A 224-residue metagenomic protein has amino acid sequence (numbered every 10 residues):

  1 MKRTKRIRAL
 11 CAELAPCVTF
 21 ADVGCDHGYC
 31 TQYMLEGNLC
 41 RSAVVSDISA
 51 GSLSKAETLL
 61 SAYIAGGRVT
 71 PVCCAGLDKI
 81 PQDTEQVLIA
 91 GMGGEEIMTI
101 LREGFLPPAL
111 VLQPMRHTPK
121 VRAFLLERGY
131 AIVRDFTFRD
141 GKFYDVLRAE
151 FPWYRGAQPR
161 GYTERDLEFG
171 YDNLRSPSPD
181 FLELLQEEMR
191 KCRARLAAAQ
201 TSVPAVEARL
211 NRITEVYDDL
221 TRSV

Functional and structural regions predicted by a protein language model:
K2-C17: Conserved alpha-helix/loop element of class I SAM-dependent methyltransferases that forms part of the SAM/SAH-binding
C17-D26: Conserved class I S-adenosyl-L-methionine
G28, Q32: Glycine-rich SAM-binding Motif I of class I
E36-S42: Conserved S-adenosyl-L-methionine
S49-A50: Conserved SAM/SAH-binding beta-strand->alpha-helix loop
S54-Q82: S-adenosyl-L-methionine
R102-E150: C-terminal substrate-binding/active-site "lid" region of AdoMet-derived donor-dependent transferases
P152-V224: An accessory alpha-helical subdomain
